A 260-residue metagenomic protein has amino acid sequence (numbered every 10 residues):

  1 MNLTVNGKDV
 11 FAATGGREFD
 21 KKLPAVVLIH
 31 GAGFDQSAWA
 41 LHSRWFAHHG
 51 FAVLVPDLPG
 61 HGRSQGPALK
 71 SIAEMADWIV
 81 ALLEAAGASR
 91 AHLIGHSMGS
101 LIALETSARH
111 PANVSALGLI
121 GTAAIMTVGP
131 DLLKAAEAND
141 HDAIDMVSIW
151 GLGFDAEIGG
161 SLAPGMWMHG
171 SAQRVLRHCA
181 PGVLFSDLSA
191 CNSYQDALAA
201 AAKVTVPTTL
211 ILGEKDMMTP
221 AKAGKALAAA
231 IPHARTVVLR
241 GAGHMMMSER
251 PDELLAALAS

Functional and structural regions predicted by a protein language model:
L3-G16, A40-H48, A52-M98, A256: Active-site loop/oxyanion-hole signature of alpha/beta-hydrolase fold enzymes
R17-A25, F51, T205: Proline/glycine-enriched tight loop/beta-turn segments at coil->beta junctions that connect or precede beta-strands
L23, G31-F34, S97: Active-site glycine-rich loops that stabilize anionic/oxyanionic intermediates across multiple enzyme folds
L101-V147: Flexible "cap/lid" loop of the alpha/beta hydrolase fold
K134-K203: Conserved alpha/beta-hydrolase catalytic His-Asp/Glu region
V204, L210-L212, D216: Short beta-strand/loop motif that positions the catalytic acidic residue of the alpha/beta-hydrolase fold
M217-A223: Conserved alpha/beta-hydrolase "acid-adjacent" motif
A242-L255: Catalytic histidine-centered segment of alpha/beta-hydrolase-like enzymes
